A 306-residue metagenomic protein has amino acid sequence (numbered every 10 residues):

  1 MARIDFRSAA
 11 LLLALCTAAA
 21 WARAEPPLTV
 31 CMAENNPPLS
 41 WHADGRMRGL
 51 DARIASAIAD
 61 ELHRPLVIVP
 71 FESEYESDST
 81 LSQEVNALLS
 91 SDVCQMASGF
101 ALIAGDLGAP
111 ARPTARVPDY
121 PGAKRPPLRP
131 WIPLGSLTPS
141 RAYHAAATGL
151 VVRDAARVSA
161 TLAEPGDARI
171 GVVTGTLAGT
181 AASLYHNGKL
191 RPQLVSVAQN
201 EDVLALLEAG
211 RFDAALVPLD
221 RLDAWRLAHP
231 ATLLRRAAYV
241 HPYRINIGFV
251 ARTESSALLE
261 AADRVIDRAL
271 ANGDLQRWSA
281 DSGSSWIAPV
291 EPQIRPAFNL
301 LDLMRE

Functional and structural regions predicted by a protein language model:
M1-A10: Bacterial N-terminal signal peptides that target proteins for export
A9-A18: Bacterial N-terminal signal peptides
W21-M47, V158, A163-D167, L300-E306: Immediate post-signal peptide segment of exported/extracytoplasmic ligand-binding proteins
E25-A109, S196: Extracytoplasmic small-molecule ligand-binding "clamshell" domains of the periplasmic binding protein/Venus flytrap
A33-N35, R125-S136, A142-V151, L219 (+2 more regions): Periplasmic-binding protein-like
E34-P37, M47-P65, A145-A198, D220: Bilobed "Venus flytrap"/periplasmic-binding protein-like clamshell domains and structurally analogous long
G49-E61, R153-V158, A163, D167-R169 (+2 more regions): Extended ligand-binding regions for polar small-molecule ligands
S90, S98-R116, A123-P127, A181-L184 (+1 more regions): A ligand-binding cleft/hinge motif common to bilobed small-molecule-binding domains
